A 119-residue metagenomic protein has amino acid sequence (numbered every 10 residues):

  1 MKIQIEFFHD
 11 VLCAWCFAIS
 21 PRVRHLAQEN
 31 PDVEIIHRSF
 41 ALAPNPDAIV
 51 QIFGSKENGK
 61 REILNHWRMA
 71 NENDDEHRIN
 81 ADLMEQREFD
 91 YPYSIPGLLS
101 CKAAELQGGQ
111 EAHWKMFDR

Functional and structural regions predicted by a protein language model:
M1-Q4, N65-W67: Generic detector of short, locally flexible boundary/turn motifs and exposed helical patches
K2-A14, I19-V23, I35-S39: Short active-site neighborhood of thiol/selenol oxidoreductases, capturing the structured segment around
S20-R119: Structural alpha/beta surface segment adjacent to cysteine/selenocysteine redox centers across thiol/disulfide enzymes
